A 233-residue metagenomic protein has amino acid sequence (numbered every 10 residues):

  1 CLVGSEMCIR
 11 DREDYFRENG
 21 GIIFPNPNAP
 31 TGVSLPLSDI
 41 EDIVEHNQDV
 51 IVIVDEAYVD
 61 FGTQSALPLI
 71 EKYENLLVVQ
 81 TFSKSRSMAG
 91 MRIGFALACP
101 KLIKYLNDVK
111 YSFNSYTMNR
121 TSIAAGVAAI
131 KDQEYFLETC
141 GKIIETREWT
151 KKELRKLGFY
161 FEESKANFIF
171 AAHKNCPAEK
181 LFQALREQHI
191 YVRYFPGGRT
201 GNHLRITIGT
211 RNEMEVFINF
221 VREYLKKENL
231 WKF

Functional and structural regions predicted by a protein language model:
C1-G4, C8-I9: Single conserved hydrophobic/aromatic residue that forms the stacking wall/gate of nucleotide- or nucleobase-binding
E13, R17, P30-V52, E56-M88 (+1 more regions): Active-site pre-lysine segment of PLP-dependent enzymes
G21-P25, I53, F95-L97: Structural motif
S38, A184-Q188, R193, G197-F233: PLP-dependent enzyme catalytic core of the Aspartate aminotransferase-like
N75-R155, F159-E162: PLP-dependent aminotransferase class I/II
G90, K165, R199-N202: Short acidic/glycine-enriched loop/turn segments that link adjacent beta-strands
I144, K156-Q188, L204: Conserved PLP-binding catalytic core of the aspartate aminotransferase-like
